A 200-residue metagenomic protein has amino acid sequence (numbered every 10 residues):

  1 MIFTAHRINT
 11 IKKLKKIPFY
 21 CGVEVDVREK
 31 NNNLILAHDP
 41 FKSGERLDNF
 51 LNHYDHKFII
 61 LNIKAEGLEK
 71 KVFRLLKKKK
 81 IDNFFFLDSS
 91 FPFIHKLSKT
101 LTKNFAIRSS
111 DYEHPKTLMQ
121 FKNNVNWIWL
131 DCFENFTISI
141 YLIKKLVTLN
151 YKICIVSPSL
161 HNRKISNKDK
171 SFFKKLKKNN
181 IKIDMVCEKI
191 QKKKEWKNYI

Functional and structural regions predicted by a protein language model:
M1-I200: Phosphate-group recognition and catalysis centered on beta-loop-alpha active-site segments
